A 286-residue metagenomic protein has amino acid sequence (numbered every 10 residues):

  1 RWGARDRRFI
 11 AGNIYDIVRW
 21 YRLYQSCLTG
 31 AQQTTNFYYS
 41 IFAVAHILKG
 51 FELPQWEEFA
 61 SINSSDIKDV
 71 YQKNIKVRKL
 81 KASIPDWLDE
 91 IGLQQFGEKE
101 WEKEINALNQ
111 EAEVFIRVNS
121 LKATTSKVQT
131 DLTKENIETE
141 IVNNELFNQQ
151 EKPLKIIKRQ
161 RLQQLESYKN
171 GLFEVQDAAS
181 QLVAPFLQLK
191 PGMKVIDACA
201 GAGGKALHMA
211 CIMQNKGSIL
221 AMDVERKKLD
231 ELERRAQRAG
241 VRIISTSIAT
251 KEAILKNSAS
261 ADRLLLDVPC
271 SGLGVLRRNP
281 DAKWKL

Functional and structural regions predicted by a protein language model:
R1-L286: S-adenosylmethionine
